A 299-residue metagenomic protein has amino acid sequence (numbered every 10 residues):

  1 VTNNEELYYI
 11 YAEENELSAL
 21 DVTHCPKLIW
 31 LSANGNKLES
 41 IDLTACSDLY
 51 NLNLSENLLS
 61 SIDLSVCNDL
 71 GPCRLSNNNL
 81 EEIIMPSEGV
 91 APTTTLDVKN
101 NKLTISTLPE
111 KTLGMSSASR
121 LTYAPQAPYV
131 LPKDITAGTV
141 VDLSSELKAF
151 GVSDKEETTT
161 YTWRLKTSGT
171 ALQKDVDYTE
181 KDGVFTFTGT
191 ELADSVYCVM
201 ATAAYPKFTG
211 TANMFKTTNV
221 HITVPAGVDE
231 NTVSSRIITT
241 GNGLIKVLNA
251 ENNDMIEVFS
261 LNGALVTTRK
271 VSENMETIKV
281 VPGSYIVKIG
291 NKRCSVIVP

Functional and structural regions predicted by a protein language model:
N3-L7, T23-L28, T44-Y50, V66-G71 (+2 more regions): Leucine-rich repeat
Y8-Y11, A19, I29-S32, S40 (+5 more regions): Conserved LRR concave beta-strand detector
Y11-E13, S32, D229-P299: C-terminal outer-membrane/trafficking sorting elements
N15, N36, L54-N57, L75-N78 (+1 more regions): Consensus "Asn ladder" position of solenoid repeat domains
L20-V22, I41-L43, I62-L64, I83-M85 (+1 more regions): Canonical leucine-rich repeat
N68-A137: Leucine-rich solenoid repeat scaffolds
F150-T167: Solvent-exposed loop segments of extracellular immunoglobulin-like
T167-T186: Surface-exposed, flexible coil segments in extracellular/virion-facing regions
